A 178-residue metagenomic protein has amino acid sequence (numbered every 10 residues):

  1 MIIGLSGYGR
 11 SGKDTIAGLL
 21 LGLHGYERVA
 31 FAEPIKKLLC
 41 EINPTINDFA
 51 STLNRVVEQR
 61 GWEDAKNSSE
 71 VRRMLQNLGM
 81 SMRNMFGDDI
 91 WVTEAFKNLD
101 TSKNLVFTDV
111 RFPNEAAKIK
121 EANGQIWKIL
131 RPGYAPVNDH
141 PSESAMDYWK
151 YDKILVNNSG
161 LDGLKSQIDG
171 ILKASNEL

Functional and structural regions predicted by a protein language model:
M1-I3: Extreme N-terminal starter segment of soluble prokaryotic enzymes
L5, A32: Conserved catalytic core of nucleotide polymerization and phosphodiester-bond processing enzymes
S6-G9, E94, N114-L178: Small-molecule kinase domains that catalyze NTP-dependent phosphoryl transfer to phosphate-bearing small molecules
D14: Walker A/P-loop
L21-V29: Post-Walker A helix-loop "phosphate-sensing" segment adjacent to the P-loop in P-loop NTPases
E33-N104: ATP-dependent small-molecule kinase phosphotransfer cores that center on conserved nucleotide phosphate-binding segments
D109-F112: Short, well-ordered beta-to-alpha junction loops that form the rim of enzyme active sites and present histidine/acidic
